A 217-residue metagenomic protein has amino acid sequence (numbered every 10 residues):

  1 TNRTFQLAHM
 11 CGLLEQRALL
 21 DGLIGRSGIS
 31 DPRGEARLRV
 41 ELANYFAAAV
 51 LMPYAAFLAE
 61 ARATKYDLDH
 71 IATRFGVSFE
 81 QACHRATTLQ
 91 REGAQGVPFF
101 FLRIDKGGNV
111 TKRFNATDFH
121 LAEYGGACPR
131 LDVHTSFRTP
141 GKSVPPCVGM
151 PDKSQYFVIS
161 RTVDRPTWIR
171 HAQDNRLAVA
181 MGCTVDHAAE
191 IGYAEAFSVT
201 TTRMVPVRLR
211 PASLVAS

Functional and structural regions predicted by a protein language model:
T1-S217: Conserved binding/catalytic microenvironments
